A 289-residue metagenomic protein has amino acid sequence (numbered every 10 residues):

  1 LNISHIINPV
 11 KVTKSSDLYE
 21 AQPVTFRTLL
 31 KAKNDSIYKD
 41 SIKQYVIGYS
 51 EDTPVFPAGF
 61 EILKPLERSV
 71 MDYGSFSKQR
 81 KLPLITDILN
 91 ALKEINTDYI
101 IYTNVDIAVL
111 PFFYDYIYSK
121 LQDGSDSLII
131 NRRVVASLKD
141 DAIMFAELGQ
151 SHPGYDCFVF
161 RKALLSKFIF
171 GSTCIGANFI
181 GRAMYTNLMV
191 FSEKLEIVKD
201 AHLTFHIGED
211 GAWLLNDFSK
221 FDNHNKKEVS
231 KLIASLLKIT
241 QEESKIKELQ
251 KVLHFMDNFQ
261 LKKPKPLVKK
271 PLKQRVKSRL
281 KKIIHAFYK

Functional and structural regions predicted by a protein language model:
L1-T28, D35, C174-K289: C-terminal catalytic/acceptor-binding lobe
V10-S16, D52-T53, D106-L110, V134-A136: Short acidic, S/G/P-rich loop/turn micro-motifs used as interaction or catalytic elements
D17-T25, S77-I88, H152-P153: Phosphate/oxyanion-binding active-site loops and adjacent basic polyanion-contact surfaces
D40-S50, D126-I130: Short, hydrophobic beta-strand segments that form beta-sheet elements in well-ordered domains
Q44-D98: Active-site-proximal specificity loops/subdomain of glycosyltransferases
K78, L89, I107-T186: Conserved catalytic core of nucleotide-sugar-dependent glycosyltransferases
T97, G124-D126, E193: Short, high-confidence coil segments that cap the C-terminus of an alpha-helix and link into the following beta-strand
T97-A108: Short beta-strand-to-loop acidic/aromatic patch adjacent to the donor-nucleotide binding site
